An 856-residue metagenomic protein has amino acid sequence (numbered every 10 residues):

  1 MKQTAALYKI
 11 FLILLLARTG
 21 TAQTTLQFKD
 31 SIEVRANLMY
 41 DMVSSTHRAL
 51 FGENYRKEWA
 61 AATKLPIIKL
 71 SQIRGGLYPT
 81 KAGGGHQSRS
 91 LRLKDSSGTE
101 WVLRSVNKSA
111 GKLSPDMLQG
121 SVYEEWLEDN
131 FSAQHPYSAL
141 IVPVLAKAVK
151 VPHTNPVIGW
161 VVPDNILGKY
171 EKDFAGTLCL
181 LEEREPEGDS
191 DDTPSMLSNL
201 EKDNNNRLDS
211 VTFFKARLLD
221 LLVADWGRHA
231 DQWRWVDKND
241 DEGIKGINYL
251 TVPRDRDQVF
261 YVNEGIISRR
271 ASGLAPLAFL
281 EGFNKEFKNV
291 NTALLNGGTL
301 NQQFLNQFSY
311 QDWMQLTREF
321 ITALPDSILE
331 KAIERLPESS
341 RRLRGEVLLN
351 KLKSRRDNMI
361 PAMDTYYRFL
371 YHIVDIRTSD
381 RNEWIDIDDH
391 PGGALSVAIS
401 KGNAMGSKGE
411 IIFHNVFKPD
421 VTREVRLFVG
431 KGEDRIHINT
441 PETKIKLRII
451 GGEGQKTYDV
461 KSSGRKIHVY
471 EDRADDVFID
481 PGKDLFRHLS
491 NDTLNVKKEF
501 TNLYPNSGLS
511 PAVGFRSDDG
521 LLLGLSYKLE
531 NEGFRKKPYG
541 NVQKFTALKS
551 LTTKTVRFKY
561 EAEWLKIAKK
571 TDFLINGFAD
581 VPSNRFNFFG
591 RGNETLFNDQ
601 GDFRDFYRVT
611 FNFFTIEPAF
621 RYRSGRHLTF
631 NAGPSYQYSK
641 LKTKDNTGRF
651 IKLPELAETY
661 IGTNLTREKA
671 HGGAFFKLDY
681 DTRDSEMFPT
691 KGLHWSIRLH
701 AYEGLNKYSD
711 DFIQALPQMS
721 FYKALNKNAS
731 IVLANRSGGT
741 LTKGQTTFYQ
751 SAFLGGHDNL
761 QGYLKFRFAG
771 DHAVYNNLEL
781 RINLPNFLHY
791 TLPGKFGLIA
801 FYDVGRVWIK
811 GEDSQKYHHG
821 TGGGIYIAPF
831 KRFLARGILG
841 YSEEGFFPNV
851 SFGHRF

Functional and structural regions predicted by a protein language model:
P66-L197, A224-D225, I247-L295, V416-F417: Conserved ATP-binding subdomain of kinase catalytic cores across diverse folds
F131-S132, D237-H414, P419-R426, G432 (+1 more regions): C-terminal catalytic region of ATP-dependent kinase domains
E264, N439, I450, K456-L574 (+8 more regions): Outer-membrane beta-barrel initiation region
N502-L503, K559, F588, Q600-Y607 (+3 more regions): C-terminal outer-membrane beta-barrel translocator/porin domains of Gram-negative envelope proteins and their
P511-F515, Q543-K549, A562, F573-T595 (+11 more regions): Transmembrane beta-barrel strands of outer-membrane/channel proteins
L521, N531-F614, Y638-A657: A subset of solvent-exposed loop/turn segments in beta-rich extracellular surface proteins, enriched in glycine
P538-G540, R557-Y560, R585-G592, K642-I651 (+6 more regions): Outer-membrane beta-barrel translocator domains and adjoining extracellular loop/strand segments of Gram-negative
F675-F676, I825-I827, G845-F856: Outer-membrane beta-barrel "beta-signal"
